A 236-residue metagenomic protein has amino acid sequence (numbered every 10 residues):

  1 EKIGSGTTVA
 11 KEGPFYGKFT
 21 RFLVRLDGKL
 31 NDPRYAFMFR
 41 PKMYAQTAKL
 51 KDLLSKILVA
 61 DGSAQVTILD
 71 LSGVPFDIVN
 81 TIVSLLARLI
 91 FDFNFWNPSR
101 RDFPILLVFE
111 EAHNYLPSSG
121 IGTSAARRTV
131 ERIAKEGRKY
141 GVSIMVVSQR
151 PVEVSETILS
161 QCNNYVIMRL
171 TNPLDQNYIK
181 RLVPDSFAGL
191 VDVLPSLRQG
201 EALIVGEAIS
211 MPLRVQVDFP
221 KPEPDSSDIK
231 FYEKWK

Functional and structural regions predicted by a protein language model:
E1-R132, G206: P-loop NTPase motor domains
V59-D61, W96-R101, A134-Y140, T157-S160 (+1 more regions): Conserved catalytic network of the ASCE P-loop NTPase/AAA+ motor domain
G73-P75, H113-N114, R150-E153, L170-D175 (+2 more regions): Conserved nucleotide-binding/hydrolysis micro-motifs of P-loop NTPases
E110, V142, Q149-R150, Q161: Conserved H-loop
A126-T129, R150-V154, I158: Helical "lid/switch" subdomain of P-loop NTPase nucleotide-binding domains
T157-R169: A short helix-turn-beta junction within AAA+ P-loop NTPase domains corresponding to the substrate/partner-engaging
P184-R198: Phosphate/diphosphate-binding loops
G200-K236: Conserved P-loop NTPase motor module
